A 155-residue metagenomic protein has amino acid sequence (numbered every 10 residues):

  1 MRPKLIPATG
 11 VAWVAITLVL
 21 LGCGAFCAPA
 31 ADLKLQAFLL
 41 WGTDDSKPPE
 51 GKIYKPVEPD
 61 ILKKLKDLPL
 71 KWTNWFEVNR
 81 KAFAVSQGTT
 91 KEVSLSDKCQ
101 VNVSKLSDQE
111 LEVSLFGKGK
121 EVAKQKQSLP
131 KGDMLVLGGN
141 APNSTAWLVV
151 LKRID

Functional and structural regions predicted by a protein language model:
M1-A8: N-terminal secretory signal peptides that target proteins for export/translocation
P7, V19-L21, P48: Generic detector of intrinsically disordered, low-complexity, polar/charged segments
V11-A25: Bacterial N-terminal signal peptides
P29-D155: Outer membrane pore-forming secretion/assembly proteins and partners of Gram-negative envelopes
